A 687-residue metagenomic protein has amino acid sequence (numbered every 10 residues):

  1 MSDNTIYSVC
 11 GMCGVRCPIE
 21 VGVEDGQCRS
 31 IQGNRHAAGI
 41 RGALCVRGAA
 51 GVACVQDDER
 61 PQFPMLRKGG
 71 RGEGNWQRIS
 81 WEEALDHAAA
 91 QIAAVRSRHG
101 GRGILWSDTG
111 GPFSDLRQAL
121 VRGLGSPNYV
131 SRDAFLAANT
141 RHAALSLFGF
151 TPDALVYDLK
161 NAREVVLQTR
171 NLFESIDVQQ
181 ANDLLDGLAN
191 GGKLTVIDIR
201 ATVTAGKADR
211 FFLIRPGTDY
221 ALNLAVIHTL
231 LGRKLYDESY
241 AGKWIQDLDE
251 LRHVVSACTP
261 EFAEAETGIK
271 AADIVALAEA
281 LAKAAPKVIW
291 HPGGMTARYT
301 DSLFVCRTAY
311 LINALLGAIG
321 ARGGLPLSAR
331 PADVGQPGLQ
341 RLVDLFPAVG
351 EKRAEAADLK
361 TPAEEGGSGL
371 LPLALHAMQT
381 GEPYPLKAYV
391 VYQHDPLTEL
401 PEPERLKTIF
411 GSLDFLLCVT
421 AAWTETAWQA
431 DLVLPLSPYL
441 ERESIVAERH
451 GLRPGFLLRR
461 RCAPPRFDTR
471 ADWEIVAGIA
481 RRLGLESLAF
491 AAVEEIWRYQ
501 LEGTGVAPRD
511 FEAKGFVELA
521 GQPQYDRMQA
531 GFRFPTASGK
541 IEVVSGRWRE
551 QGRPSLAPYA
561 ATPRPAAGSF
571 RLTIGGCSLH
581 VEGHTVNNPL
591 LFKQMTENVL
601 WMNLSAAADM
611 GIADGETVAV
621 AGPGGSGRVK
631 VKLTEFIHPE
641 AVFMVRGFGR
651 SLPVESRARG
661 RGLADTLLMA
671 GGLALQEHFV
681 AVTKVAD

Functional and structural regions predicted by a protein language model:
M1-R233, F262, K270, Y392 (+2 more regions): N-terminal export/assembly segments and adjacent metallocofactor-ligating motifs of anaerobic energy-metabolism
R29, D237-E238, I274, V288-W290 (+9 more regions): Acidic/polar loop patches that form or flank catalytic/metal-binding clefts of enzymes that bind anionic ligands
G70, Q168-T169, K207-A208, A257-F262 (+2 more regions): Flexible glycine/proline-enriched surface loops and loop-helix/loop-strand junctions
A84-I104, L155-E164, V254, V275-I289 (+1 more regions): Glycine-rich phosphate/diphosphate-binding loops that line cofactor/substrate pockets in enzymes
G103-P112, A265-I269, G293-T300, P331-A332 (+1 more regions): Conserved short loop/turn motifs at secondary-structure junctions
T109-G110, K243-Q246, L325-Q336, A492-T504 (+1 more regions): A glycine-rich phosphate-binding loop feature that marks nucleotide/adenosyl-phosphate handling sites
L116-D186, N190-I197, T204, Y220-L224 (+5 more regions): Extended redox/cofactor-interaction regions of prokaryotic respiratory oxidoreductases
C462, R466-A520, N588-W601, S605-D687: Long, contiguous, secondary-structure-rich segments that constitute the structural scaffold of globular domains
